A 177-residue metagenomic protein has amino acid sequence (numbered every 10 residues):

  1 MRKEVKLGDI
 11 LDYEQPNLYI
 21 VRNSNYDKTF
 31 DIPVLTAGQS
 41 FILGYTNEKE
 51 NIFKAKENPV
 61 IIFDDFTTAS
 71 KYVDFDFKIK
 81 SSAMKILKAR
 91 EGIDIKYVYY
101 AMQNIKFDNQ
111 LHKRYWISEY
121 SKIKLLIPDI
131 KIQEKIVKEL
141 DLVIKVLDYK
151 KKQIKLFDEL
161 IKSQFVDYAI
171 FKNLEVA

Functional and structural regions predicted by a protein language model:
M1-Y19, S24-S40, K124-V137, Y149-A177: Non-catalytic DNA-recognition/assembly elements of restriction-modification systems
V5-L125: DNA target-recognition domains and sequence-specific DNA-contacting regions of bacterial/archaeal
D141-I144: A specific heptad-register position in long alpha-helical coiled-coils used by two-component signaling proteins
